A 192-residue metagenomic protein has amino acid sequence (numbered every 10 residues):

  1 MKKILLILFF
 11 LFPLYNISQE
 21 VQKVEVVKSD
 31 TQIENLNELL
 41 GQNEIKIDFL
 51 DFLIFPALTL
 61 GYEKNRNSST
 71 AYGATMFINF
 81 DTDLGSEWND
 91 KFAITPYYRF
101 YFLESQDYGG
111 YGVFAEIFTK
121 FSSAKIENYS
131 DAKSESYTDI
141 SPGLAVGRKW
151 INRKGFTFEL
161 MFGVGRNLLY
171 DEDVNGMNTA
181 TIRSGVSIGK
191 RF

Functional and structural regions predicted by a protein language model:
M1-Q22, F192: Bacterial Sec-dependent N-terminal signal peptides
Q19-N79, G85, K91-A93, G189-F192: Short glycine/proline- and aromatic-enriched beta-strand/turn motifs that initiate or cap beta-hairpins
V24, F100, A180-F192: Outer-membrane beta-barrel "beta-signal"
V27-S29, E34-N35, F77-K91, F121-I140 (+1 more regions): Flexible, solvent-exposed loop segments that connect beta-strands
E34-Q42, S68-S69, W88, L103-V113 (+1 more regions): Short loop/turn motifs that connect adjacent beta-strands in outer-membrane beta-barrel proteins
G41-N43, I54-P56, W88-I94, Y111 (+2 more regions): Residues that define the transmembrane beta-barrel architecture of outer-membrane proteins
I47, A74-M76, P96, V113-T119 (+2 more regions): Membrane-embedded beta-strand positions of outer-membrane beta-barrel proteins
K64, F100-F102, R148-W150, R166 (+1 more regions): Residue-level signature of outer-membrane beta-barrel architecture
